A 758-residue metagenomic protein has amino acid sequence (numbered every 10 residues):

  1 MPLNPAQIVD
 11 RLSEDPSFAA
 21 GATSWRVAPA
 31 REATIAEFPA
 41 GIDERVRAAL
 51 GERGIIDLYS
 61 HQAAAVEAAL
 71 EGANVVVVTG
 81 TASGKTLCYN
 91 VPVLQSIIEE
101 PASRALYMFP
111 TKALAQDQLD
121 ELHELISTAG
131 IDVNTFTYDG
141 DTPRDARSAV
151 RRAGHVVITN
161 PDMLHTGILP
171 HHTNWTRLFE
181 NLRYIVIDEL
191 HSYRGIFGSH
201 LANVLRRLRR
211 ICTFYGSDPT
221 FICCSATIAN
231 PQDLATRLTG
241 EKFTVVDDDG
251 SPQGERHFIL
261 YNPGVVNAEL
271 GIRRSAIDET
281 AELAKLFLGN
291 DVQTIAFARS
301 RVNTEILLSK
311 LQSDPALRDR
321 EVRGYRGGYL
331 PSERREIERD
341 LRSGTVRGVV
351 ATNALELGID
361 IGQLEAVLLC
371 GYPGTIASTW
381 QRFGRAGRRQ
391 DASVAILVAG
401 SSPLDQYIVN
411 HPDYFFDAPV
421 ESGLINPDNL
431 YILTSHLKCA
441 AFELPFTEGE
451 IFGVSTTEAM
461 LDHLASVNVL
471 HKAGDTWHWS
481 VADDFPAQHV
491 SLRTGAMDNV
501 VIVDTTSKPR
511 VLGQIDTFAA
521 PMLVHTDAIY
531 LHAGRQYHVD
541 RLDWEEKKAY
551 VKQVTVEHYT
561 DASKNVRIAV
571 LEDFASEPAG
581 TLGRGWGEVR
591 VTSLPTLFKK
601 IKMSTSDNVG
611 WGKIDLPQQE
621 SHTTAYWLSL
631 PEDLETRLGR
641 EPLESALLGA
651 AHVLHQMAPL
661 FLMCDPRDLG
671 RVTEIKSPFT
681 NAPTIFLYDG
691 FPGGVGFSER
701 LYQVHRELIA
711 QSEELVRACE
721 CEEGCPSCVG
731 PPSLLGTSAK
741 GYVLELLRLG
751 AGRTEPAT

Functional and structural regions predicted by a protein language model:
M1-N4: N-terminal, positively charged, Ser/Thr/Ala/Gly-biased leader segments that form transit/presequence-like amphipathic
A6-R53, D57-S60, A64-V76, G80-P445 (+2 more regions): Helicase motor core with emphasis on the C-terminal RecA-like subdomain
A63-A64, G474, W544, T680-A682 (+1 more regions): Short Gly/Ser/Thr- and Asp/Glu-enriched loop/turn motifs at secondary-structure junctions
G80, P263, G328, P631-D633 (+2 more regions): Short strand-loop junctions, especially beta-strand C-caps/beta-turns that link beta-sheets to coils or alpha-helices
S225, V729-P732: Cys/His-coordinated zinc-binding microdomains
A392-A395, S401-A418, H436-E448, T457 (+3 more regions): Extended Lys/Arg-rich polyanion-binding regions
C719, G724-C728: Short cysteine clusters
T754-T758: Intrinsic disorder/low-complexity segments
